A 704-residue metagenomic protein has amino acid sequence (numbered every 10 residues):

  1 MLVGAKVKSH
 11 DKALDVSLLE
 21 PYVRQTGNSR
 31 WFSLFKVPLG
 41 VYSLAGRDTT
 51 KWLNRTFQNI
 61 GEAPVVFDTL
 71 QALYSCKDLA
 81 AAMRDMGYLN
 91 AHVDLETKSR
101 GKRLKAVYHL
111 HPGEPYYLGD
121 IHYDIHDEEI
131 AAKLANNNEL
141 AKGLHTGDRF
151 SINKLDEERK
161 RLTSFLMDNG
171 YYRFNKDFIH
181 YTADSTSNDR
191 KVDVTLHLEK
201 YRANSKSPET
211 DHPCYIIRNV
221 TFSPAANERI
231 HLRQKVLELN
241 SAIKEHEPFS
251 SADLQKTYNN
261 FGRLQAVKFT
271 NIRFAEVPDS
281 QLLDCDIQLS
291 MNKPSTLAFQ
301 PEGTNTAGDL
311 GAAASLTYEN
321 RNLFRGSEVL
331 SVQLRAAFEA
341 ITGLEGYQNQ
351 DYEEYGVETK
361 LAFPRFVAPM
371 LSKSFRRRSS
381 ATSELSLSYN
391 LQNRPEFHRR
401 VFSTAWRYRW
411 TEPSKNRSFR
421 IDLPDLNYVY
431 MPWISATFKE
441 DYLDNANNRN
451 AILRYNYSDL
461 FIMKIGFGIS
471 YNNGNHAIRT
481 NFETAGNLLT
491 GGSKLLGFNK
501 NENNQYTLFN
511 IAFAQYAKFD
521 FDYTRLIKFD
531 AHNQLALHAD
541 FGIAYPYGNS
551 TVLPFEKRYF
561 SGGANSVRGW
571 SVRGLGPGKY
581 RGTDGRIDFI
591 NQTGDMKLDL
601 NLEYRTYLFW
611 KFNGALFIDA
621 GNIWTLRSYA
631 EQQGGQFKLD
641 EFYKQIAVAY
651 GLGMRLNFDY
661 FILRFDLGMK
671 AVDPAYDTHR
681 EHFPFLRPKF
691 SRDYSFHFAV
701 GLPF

Functional and structural regions predicted by a protein language model:
M1-R263, T270-I272, L282, S374-F375 (+1 more regions): Interaction-mediating elements
D168, A242, T296, Y347-G542: Transmembrane beta-strand segments of outer-membrane beta-barrel domains in Gram-negative and organellar OMPs
K206-R377, Y455-M463, Y471-G474, G491 (+2 more regions): Outer-membrane beta-barrel initiation region
K256, A313, E354-G356, T382 (+6 more regions): Transmembrane beta-barrel architecture of outer-membrane proteins
L283, Q534-F617, W624-Y629: Extracytoplasmic gating/loop element in the C-terminal half of outer-membrane beta-barrel translocons and assembly
G303, T342-Y347, L391-Q392, N450-N456 (+4 more regions): Extracellular loop and loop/strand-boundary signature of outer-membrane beta-barrel proteins
G303-N305, N322, L334-A340, R365 (+13 more regions): Transmembrane beta-strands of outer-membrane beta-barrel pores
L656-F661, P688-F704: Outer-membrane beta-barrel "beta-signal"
